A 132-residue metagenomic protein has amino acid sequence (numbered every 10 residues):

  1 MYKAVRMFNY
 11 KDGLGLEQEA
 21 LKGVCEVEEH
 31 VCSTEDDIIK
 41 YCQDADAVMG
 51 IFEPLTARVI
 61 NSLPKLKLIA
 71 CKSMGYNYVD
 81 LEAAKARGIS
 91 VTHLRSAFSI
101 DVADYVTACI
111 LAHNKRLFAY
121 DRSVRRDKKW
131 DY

Functional and structural regions predicted by a protein language model:
M1-A45: N-terminal glycine-/charge-rich "phosphate-binding" loop or analogous flexible N-terminal tail
V27-S33, M49-I51, R125-Y132: Short gly/ser/thr-rich secondary-structure transition/capping motifs
Y41-A47, P64-K67: Short acidic/histidine-rich motifs immediately flanking catalytic phosphotransfer sites in two-component signaling
G50-I51, K67-S73, H93: Short beta-strand elements of ligand-binding domains
P54-K67, D80-A83: Rossmann-fold NAD(P) dinucleotide-binding segment
N77-I89: Rossmann-fold NAD(P)-binding glycine/threonine-rich loop
R87-I89, R95-Y132: Phosphate-binding beta-alpha-beta segment of Rossmann-like dinucleotide-binding domains, i.e., the NAD(P)
